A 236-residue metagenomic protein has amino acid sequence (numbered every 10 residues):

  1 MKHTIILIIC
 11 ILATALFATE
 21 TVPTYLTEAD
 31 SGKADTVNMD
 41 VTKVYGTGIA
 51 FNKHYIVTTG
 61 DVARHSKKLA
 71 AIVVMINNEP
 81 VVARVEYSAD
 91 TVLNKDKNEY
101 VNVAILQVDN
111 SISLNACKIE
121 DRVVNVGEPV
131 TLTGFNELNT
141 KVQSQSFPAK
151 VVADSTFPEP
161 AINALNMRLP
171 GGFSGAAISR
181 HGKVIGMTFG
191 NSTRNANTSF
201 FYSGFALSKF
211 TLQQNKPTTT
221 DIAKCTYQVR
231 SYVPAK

Functional and structural regions predicted by a protein language model:
T4-A13: Sec-dependent N-terminal signal peptides
L16-A18: Boundary at the C-terminal end of the N-terminal hydrophobic targeting segment
A34-T59, G175, N197-T198: A conserved glycine-rich beta-strand in the N-terminal activation segment of trypsin-fold
K43-Y45, F51-N98, G190: Catalytic-histidine neighborhood of serine endopeptidases, predominantly the chymotrypsin-like S1/PA family
V44-G46, N52, A70, E99-A104 (+4 more regions): Envelope-exposed proteins and targeting segments
G48, H54, T58, L106 (+6 more regions): Terminal peptide-recognition signature
A71-I72, V82-A89, L114-N115, I185-K236: C-terminal cap/linker of serine protease catalytic domains
K95, L114-S174, T188-T198: Flexible, gly/ser-rich surface segments that form the specificity/activation loops bordering the active-site cleft
